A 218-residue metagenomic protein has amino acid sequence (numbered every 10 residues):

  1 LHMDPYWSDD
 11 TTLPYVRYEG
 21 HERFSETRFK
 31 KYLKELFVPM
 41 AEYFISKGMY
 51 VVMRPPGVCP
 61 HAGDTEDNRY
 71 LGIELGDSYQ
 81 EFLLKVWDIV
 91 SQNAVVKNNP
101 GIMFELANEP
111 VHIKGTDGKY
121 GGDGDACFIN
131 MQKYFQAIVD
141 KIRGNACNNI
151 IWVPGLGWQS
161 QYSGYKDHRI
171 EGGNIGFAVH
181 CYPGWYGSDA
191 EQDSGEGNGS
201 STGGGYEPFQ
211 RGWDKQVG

Functional and structural regions predicted by a protein language model:
L1, V51-M53, I151: Hydrophobic beta-strand residues in large extracellular and virion-surface proteins
L1-D4, Q216-G218: Catalytic domains of carbohydrate-active enzymes, especially glycoside hydrolases
H2-P5, P56-C59, G155-G157: Short, solvent-exposed turn/loop segments enriched in Gly/Ser/Thr/Pro and often Arg
P5-D9, C59-H61, P110, P183-W185: Feature marks short, surface-exposed loop/turn motifs that line or immediately flank catalytic pockets and channel
S8-T11, A62, G115-T116, Y162-S163: Short glycine-/acidic-enriched loop or helix-start segments at secondary-structure transitions that form or flank
D9, L13-G57, H61-L106, N130-R143: An active-site-proximal structural segment forming one wall of the substrate-binding cleft that immediately precedes
L71-M103, A107-G218: Extracellular glycoside hydrolase catalytic/binding regions
